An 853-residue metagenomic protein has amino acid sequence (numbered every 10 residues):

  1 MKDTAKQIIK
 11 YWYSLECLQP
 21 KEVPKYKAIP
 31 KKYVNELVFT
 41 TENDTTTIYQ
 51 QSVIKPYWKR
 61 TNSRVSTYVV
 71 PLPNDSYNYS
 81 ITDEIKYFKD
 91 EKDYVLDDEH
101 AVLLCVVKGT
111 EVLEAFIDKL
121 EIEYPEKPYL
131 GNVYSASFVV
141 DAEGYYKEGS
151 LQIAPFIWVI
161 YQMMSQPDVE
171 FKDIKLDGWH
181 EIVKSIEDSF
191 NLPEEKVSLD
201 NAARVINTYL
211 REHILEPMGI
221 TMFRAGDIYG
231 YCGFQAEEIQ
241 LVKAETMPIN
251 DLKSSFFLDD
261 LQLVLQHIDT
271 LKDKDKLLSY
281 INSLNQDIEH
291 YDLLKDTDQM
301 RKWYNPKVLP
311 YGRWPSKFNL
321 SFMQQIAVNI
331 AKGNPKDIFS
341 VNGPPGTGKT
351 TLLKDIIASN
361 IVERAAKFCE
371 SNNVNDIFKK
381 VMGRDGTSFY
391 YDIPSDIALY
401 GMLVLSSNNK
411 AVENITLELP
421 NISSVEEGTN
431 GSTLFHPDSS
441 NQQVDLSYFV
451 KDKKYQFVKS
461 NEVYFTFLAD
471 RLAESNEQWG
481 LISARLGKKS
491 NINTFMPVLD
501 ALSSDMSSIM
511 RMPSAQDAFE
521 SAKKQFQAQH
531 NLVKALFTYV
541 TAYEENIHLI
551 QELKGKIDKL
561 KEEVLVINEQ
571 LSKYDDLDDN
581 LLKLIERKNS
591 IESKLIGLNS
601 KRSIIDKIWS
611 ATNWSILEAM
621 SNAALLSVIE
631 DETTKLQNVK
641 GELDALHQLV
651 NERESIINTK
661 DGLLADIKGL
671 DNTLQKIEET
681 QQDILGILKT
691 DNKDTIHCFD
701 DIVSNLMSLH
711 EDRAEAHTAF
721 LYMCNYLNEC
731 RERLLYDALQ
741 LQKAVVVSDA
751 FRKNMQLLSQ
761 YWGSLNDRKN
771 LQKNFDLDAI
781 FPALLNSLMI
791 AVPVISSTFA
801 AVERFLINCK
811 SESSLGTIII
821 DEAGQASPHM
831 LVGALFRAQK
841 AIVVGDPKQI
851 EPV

Functional and structural regions predicted by a protein language model:
M1-Q235, Q240, A244, A518 (+11 more regions): A helicase ATPase "motif cassette" and its flanking acidic/Ser/Thr-rich regulatory loops
Y145-Y146, S150, A154, I160-M163 (+3 more regions): P-loop NTPase motor core
E187, L192-I330, A366, E370 (+6 more regions): Pre-P-loop entry segment of helicase/translocase ATPase cores
L252-N319, E652, D671, E678-S814: Conserved helicase NTPase catalytic core signature
K332-N334, T350-D376, K380-D396: Walker A/P-loop NTP-binding motif
V341-T347, L352-I357, I377, I393-I415 (+2 more regions): Conserved RecA-like ASCE P-loop NTPase motor core of nucleic-acid helicases/translocases
N441-Q442, F465-L468, Q527, K534 (+2 more regions): Long, amphipathic, heptad-repeat alpha-helical coiled-coil stalk/linker regions
A800-T817, G824-V853: Conserved helicase motor core of SF1/SF2 NTP-dependent helicases
